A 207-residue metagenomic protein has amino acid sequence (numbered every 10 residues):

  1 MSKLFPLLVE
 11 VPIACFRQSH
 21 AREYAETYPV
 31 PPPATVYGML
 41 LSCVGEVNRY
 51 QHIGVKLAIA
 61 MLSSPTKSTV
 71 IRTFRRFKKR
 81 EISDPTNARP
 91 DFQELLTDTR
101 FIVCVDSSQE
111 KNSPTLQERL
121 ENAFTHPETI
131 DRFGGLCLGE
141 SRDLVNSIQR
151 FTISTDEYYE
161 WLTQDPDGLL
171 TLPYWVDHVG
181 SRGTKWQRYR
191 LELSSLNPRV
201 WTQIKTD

Functional and structural regions predicted by a protein language model:
M1, Q51-I53, L95-T97: Solvent-exposed loop and beta-edge segments used for protein-protein assembly and interaction
M1-A21: N-terminal, Lys/Arg- and Ser/Thr-rich interaction peptides
F5, V55-L57, T99-F101: Generic beta-strand structural signal
A14-C15, E46-V47, E110-S113: Primarily extracytoplasmic ectodomains and periplasmic/lumenal surface modules that are beta-strand-rich
H20-I82: Glycine/small-residue-rich interface belts in oligomeric ring/scaffold proteins and their assembly partners
S64-D207: Internal, well-folded beta-alpha domain core
